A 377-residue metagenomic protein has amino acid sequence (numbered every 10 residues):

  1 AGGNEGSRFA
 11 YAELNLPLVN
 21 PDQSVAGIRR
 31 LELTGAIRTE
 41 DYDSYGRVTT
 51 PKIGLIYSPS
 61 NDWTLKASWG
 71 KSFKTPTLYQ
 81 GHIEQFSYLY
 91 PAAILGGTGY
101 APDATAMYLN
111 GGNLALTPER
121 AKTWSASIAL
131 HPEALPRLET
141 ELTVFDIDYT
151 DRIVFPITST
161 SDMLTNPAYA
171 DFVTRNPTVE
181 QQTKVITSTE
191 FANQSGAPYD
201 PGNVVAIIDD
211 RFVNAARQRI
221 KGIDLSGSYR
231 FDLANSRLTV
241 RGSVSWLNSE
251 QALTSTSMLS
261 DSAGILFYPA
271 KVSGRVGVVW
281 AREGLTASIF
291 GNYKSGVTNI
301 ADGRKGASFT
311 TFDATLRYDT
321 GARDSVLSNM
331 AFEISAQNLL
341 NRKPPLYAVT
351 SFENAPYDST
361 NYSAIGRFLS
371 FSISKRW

Functional and structural regions predicted by a protein language model:
A1-R30, A252-V276: Outer-membrane beta-barrel transmembrane domain signature of Gram-negative proteins, especially the mid-to-C-terminal
N4-A10, R47-T49, N110, R120-W124 (+5 more regions): Residues that define the transmembrane beta-barrel architecture of outer-membrane proteins
N4-K52, I56-S58, A121, A287-N292: Surface-exposed extracellular loop regions of Gram-negative outer-membrane beta-barrel proteins
V19-L31, D62, E133-E139, A216-Q218 (+3 more regions): Short loop/turn motifs that connect adjacent beta-strands in outer-membrane beta-barrel proteins
T75-E141, I208-I223, P269, Y318 (+1 more regions): Outer-membrane beta-barrel signature, preferentially recognizing the C-terminal barrel domain of Gram-negative
Y88, V240-D324: C-terminal beta-barrel architecture of Gram-negative outer-membrane proteins
Y100-Y108, L114-P198, R219: Membrane-embedded beta-barrel scaffold of Gram-negative outer-membrane proteins
D148-T150, N248-S249, N292-T298, Y318-W377: C-terminal beta-signal and adjacent terminal beta-strands/loops of Gram-negative outer-membrane beta-barrel proteins
